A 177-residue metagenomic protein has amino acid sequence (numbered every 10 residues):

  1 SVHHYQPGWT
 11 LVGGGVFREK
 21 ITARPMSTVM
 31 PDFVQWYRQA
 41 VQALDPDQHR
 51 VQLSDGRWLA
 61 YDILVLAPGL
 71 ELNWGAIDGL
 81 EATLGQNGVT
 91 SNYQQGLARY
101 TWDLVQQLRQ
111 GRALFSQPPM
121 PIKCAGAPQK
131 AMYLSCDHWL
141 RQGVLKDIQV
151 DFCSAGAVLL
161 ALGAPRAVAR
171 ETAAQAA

Functional and structural regions predicted by a protein language model:
S1-Q35, P119-G163: Beta1-alpha1 glycine-rich phosphate/pyrophosphate-binding loop at the start of Rossmann-like nucleotide-binding domains
L11-V16, T83, V168-R170: Short, hinge-like loop/turn segments at secondary-structure boundaries
S27, T90, W102, R170-E171: Generic detector of well-ordered alpha-helical segments enriched in charged/polar residues, highlighting helical
Q35-G143: FAD-binding core/adjacent interface of flavoenzyme oxidoreductases
A167-A177: A glycine-rich helix N-cap at a beta->alpha junction
